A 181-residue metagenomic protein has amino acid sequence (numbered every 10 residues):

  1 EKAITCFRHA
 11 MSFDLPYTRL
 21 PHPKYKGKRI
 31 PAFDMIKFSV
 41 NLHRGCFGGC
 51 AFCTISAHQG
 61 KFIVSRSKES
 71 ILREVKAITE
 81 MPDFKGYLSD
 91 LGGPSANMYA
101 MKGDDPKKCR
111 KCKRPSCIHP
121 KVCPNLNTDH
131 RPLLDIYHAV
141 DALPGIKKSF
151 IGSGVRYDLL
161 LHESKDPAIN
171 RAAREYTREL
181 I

Functional and structural regions predicted by a protein language model:
E1-I36: Flexible, acidic/Gly-rich N-terminal and inter-domain linker regions that tether and position cofactor-handling modules
T5, R19, F47-G49, Q59-F62 (+2 more regions): Flexible loop/turn segments at secondary-structure boundaries
F13, F47, T54, L72-T79 (+2 more regions): Short, well-ordered alpha-helical packing segments
P16, L42-C46, T54, G92-S95 (+1 more regions): Short, flexible loop/turn elements at secondary-structure junctions
G27-T54, L72, F84-Y87, I181: N-terminal pre-triad scaffold of radical SAM enzymes
C53-S70: Iron-sulfur (Fe-S) cluster-binding segments and ferredoxin-like electron-carrier domains, especially [2Fe-2S]
K68-L72, H130-L133: Amphipathic alpha-helical segments in well-structured domains
A77-I181: Conserved SAM/AdoMet-binding glycine-rich loop
